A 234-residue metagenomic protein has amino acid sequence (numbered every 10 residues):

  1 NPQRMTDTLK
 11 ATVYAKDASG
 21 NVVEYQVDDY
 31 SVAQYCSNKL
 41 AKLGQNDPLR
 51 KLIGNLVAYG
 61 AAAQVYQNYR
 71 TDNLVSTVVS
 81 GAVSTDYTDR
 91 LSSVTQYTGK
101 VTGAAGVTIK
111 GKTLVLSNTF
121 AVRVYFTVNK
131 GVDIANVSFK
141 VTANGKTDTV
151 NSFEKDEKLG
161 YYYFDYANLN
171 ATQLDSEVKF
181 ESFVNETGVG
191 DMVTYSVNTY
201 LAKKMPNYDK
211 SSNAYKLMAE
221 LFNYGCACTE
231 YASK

Functional and structural regions predicted by a protein language model:
N1-K234: Short, surface-exposed linear motifs at loops/turns and structural transition points
